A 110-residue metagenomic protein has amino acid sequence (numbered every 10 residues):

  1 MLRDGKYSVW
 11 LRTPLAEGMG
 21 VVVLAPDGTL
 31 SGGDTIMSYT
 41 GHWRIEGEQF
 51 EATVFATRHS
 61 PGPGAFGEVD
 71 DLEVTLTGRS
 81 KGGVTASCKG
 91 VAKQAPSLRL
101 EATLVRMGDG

Functional and structural regions predicted by a protein language model:
M1-A16, C88-G90: Tryptophan-anchored aromatic micro-motifs
V9, L30-G33, F50-V54, T85-G90: Short hydrophobic/aromatic-rich beta-strand segments that constitute the beta-sheet cores of beta-sandwich/beta-barrel
L15, I36, K93-S97: Glycine-centered tight beta-turn/hairpin loop motif at sheet-sheet or coil-to-beta transitions
V22-D34: Short, flexible N-terminal segments of the mature chain
V23-P26, I45, S80, R106: Generic beta-strand structural signal
T35-G83: Contiguous, well-ordered beta-strand patches that form the walls/edges of small beta-barrel/beta-sandwich domains
H42-G47, T85-G110: Edge beta-strand at a domain terminus
